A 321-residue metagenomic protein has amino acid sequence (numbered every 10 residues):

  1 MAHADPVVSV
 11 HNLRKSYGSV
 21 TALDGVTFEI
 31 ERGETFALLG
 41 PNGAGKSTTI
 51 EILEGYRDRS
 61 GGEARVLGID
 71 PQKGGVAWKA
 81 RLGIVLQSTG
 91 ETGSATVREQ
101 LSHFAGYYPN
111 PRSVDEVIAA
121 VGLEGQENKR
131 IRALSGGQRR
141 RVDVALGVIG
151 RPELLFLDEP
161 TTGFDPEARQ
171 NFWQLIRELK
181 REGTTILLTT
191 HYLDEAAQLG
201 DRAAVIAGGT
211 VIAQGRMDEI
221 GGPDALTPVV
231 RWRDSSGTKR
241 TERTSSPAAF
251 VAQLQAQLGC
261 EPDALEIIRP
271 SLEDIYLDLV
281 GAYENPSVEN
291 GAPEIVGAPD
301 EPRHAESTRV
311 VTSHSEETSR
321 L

Functional and structural regions predicted by a protein language model:
M1-A2, K46, L321: Initiator methionine at the very start of the polypeptide chain
H3, G137, G221-A225: Short coil/turn motifs at beta-sheet boundaries
D5-V10, K15-L188, L193-A207, I212-A213: ABC transporter nucleotide-binding domains
S16-Y17, G25, G61, V142-D143 (+10 more regions): Small/flexible residues
E29, A37, Q138, P160 (+3 more regions): A subset of signal/propeptide-processing and intrinsically disordered low-complexity segments in secreted/extracellular
E34, S47, P160-T161, G183 (+6 more regions): Intrinsically disordered/low-complexity terminal segments and short unstructured peptides
M217-S307, S315-E317, L321: Short, charged/small-residue-rich alpha-helical element at the C-terminal edge of ABC transporter nucleotide-binding
